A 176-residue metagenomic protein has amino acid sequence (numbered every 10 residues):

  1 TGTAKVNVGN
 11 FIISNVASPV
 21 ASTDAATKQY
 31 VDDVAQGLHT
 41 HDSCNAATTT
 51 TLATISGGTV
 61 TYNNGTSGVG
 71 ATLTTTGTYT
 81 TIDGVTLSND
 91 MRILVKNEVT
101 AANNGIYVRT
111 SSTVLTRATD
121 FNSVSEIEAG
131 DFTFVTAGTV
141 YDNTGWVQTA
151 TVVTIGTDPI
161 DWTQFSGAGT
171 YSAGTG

Functional and structural regions predicted by a protein language model:
T1-N10, H39-Y79, V85, G138 (+3 more regions): Surface-exposed, low-helix, low-complexity loop/repeat segments of extracellular attachment proteins
N7-L38, I160-D161, F165-G176: A signal for long, low-complexity, Ser/Thr/Asn-enriched, surface-exposed stalk/shaft and domain-boundary segments
N10, G84-T86, R92-S166: Short, surface-exposed terminal/edge motifs of secreted or surface/virion proteins that either
N15, V20-T23, A53, N89 (+4 more regions): A broad, structure-centric signal for solvent-exposed, well-ordered loop/edge residues that line or flank functional
P19, D32-V34, G70, T75 (+3 more regions): Short, flexible coil/linker segments at or flanking structured domains
A21-Q29, T59, V108, A129-D131: Surface-exposed beta-strand edges and their flanking turn/coil or helix-capping segments
